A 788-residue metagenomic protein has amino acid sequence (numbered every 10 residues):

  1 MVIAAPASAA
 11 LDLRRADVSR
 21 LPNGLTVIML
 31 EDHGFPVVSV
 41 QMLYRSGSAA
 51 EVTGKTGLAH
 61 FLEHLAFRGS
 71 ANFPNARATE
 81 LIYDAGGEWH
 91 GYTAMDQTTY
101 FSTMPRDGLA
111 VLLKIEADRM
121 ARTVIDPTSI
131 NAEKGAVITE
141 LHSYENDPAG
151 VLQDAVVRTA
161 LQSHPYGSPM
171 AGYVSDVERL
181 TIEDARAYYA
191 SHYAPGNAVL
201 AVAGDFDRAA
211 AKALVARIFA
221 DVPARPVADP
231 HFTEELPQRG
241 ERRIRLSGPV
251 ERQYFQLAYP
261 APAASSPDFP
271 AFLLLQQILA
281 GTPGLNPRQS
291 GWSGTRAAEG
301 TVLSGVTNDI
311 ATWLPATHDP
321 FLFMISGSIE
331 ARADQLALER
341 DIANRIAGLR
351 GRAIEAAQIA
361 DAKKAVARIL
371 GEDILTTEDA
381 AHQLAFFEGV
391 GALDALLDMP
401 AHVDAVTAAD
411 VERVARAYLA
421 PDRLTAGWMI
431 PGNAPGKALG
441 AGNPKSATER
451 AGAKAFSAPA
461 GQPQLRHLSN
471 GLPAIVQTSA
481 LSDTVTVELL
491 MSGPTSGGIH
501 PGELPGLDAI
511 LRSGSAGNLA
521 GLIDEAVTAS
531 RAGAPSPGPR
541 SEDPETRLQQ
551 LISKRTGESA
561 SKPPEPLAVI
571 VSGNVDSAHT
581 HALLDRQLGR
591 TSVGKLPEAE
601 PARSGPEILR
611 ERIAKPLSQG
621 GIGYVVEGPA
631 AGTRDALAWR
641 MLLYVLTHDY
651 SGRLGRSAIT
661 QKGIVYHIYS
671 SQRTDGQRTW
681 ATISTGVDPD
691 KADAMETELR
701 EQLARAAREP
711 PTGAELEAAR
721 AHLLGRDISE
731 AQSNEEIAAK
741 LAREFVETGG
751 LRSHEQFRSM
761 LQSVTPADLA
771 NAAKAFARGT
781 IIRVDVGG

Functional and structural regions predicted by a protein language model:
M1-A4: Bacterial N-terminal signal peptides
A7-V27, D207-S247, A258-P260, G294 (+6 more regions): Proteolytic maturation boundary segments
L30, F35-A59, A76-M120, V151-S175 (+9 more regions): M16 family metallopeptidases and their MPP-like homologs
L58-A66, L275, L507: Active-site His/Glu-centered metal-binding helix of metallohydrolases
L65-P74, I510-L511: Catalytic Zn2+-binding segment of zinc metalloproteases
I138-Y144, E234-P249, A362-I374, P544 (+2 more regions): Short, conserved secondary-structure transition motifs
Y189: Conserved, carboxylate-rich catalytic/transport cores that coordinate ions
